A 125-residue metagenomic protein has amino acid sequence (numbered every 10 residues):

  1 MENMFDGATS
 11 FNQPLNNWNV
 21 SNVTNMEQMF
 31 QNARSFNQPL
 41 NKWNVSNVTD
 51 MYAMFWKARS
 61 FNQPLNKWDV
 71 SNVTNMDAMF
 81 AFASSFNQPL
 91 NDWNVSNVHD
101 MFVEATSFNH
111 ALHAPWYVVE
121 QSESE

Functional and structural regions predicted by a protein language model:
E2-E125: Negatively charged
